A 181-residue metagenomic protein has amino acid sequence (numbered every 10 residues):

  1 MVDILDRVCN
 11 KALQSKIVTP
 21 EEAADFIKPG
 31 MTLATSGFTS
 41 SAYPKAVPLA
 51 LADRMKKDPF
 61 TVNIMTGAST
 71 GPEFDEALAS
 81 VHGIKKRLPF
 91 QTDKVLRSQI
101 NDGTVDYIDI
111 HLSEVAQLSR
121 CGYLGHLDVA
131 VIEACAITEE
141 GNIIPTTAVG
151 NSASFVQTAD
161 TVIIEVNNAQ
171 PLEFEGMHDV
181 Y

Functional and structural regions predicted by a protein language model:
M1-Y181: Conserved alpha/beta enzyme-core scaffold
